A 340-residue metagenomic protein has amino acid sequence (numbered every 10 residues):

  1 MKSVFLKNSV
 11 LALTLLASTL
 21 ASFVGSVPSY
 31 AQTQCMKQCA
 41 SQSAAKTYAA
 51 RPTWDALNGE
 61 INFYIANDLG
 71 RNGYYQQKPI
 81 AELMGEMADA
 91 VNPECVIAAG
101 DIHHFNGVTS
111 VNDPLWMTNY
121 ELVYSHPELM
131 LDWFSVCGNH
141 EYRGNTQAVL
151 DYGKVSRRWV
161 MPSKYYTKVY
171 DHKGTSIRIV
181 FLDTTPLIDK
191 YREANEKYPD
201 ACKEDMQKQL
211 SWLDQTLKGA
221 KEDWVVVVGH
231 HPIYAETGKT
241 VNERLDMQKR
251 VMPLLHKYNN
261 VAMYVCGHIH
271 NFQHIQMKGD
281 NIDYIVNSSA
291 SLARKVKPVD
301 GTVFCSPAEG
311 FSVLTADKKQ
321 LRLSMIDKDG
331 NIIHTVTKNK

Functional and structural regions predicted by a protein language model:
M1-L13: Bacterial N-terminal signal peptides that target proteins for export
A12-S22: Bacterial N-terminal signal peptides
V24, S29-T33: Boundary at the C-terminal end of the N-terminal hydrophobic targeting segment
C35-L57, H104-W224, T240-M263, I269-S324: Extended active-site neighborhood of metal-dependent phosphoesterases/phosphodiesterases
R51-P79, A88: An acidic-aromatic substrate-binding cleft motif
F63-I65, V96-A98, S135, V227 (+1 more regions): Residue-level marker for buried hydrophobic side chains located in beta-strands that build the well-ordered beta-sheet
D68, M84, N92-V108, G138 (+1 more regions): Active-site beta-strand/loop signature of hydrolases that rely on acidic residues for catalysis
G330-I332: Residue-level signal for glycine
